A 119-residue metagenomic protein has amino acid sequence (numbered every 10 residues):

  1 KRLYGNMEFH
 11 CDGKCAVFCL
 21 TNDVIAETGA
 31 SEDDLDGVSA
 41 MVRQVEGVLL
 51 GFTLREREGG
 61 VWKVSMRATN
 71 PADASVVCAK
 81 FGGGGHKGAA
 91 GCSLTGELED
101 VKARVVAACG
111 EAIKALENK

Functional and structural regions predicted by a protein language model:
K1-K80, G85-K119: Hydrophobic helix-and-loop "lid/oligomerization" segment in the mid-to-C-terminal part of catalytic domains
